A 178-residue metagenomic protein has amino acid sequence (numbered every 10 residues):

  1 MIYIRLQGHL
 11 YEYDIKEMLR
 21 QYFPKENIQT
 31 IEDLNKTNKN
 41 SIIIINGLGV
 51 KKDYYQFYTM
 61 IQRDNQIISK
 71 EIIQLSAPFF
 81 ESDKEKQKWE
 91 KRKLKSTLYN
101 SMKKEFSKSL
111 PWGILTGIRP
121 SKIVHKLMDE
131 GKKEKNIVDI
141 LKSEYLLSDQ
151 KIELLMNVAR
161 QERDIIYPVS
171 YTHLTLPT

Functional and structural regions predicted by a protein language model:
M1-Y171: Flexible, acidic/Gly-rich N-terminal and inter-domain linker regions that tether and position cofactor-handling modules
T172-P177: Conserved small/polar residues in nucleotide/adenosyl-binding loops
